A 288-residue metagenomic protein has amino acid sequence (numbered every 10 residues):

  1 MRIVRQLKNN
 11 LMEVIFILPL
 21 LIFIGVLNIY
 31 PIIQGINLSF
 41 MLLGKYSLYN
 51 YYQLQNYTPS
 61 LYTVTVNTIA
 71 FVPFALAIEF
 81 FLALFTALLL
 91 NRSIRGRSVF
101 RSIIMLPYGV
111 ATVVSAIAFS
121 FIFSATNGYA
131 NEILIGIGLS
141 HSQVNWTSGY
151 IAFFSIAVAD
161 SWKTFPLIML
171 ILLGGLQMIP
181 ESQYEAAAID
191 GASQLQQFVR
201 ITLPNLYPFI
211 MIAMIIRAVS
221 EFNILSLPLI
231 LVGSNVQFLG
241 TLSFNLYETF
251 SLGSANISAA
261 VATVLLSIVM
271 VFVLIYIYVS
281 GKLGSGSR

Functional and structural regions predicted by a protein language model:
R5-R288: A structural signal for multi-pass alpha-helical bundles of membrane permease subunits that mediate small-molecule
